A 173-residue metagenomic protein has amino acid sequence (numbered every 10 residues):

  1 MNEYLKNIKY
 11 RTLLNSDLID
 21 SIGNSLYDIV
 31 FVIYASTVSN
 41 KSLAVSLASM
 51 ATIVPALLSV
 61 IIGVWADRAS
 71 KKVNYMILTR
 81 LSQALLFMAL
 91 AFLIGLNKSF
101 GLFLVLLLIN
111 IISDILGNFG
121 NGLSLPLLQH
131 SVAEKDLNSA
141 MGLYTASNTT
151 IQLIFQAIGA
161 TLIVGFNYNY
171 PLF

Functional and structural regions predicted by a protein language model:
K6-L14, S42, S99-L107: Primarily residues marking transmembrane-helix entry/exit sites
T12-D28, A51-V64, V73-L85, V105-V164: Substrate-agnostic recognition of the 12-TM MFS/MFS-like secondary transporter fold
Y27-V54: Extracellular/periplasmic helix-loop-helix junction of adjacent transmembrane segments in MFS-like secondary
V32-V38, A91-N97, I154-F173: Transmembrane alpha-helix termini and helix-breaking/packing motifs in multi-pass membrane transporters
Y34-V38, R68-A69, L127-V132: Helix-to-coil boundary motifs at intracellular loop junctions of multi-pass secondary transporters
N40-K41, S70-N74, L102, A133 (+1 more regions): A helix-boundary/kink motif common to multi-pass secondary transporters, especially Major Facilitator Superfamily
V45-A48, Y75, A140, Y170-L172: Alpha-helical transmembrane segments of multi-pass secondary-active solute transporters
L81-S99: C-terminal ends and interior cores of transmembrane alpha-helices in multi-pass membrane transporters/permeases
